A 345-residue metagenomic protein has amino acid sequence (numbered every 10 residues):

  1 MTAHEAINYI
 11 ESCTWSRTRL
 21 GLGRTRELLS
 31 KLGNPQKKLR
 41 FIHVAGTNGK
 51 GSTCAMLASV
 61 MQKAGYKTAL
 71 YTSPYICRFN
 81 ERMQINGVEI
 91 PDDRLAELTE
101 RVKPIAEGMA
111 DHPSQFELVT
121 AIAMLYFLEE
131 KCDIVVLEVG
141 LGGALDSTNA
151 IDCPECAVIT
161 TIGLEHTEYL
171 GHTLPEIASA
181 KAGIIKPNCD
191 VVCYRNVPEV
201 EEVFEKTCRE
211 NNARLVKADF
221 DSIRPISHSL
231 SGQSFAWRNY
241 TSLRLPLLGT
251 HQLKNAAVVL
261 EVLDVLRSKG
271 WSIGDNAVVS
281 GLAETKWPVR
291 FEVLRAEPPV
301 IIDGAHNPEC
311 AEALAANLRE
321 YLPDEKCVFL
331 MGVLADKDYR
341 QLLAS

Functional and structural regions predicted by a protein language model:
M1-N48, S52-K67, I76-C77, D93 (+3 more regions): N-terminal leader/targeting and accessory segments in enzymes
C13-S16, A64, I105, E130 (+8 more regions): Change "in soluble alpha/beta enzymes" to "in soluble alpha/beta proteins
L20, S52, F116-V119, A180 (+3 more regions): A generic structural signal for residues located within well-ordered alpha-helices of large catalytic or ligand-binding
L22, R26-K37, K63-D152, E168-L170 (+1 more regions): ATP-dependent carboxylate-amine ligase catalytic core
K38, I134-L137, L145-V158, I162-H166 (+2 more regions): Nucleotide phosphate-binding/pyrophosphate-handling subdomain across enzymes that bind or process nucleotide phosphates
G46, F116, C193-N196, L248 (+2 more regions): Glycine- and other small-residue-rich loops at beta-strand/loop junctions that grip anionic moieties
L57, M61, T120-F127, V259-L266 (+1 more regions): Buried hydrophobic packing segments
A110-D111, L118, K131-E138, P154-N239 (+2 more regions): Acidic, Mg2+-coordinating active-site environments of NTP-dependent enzymes
